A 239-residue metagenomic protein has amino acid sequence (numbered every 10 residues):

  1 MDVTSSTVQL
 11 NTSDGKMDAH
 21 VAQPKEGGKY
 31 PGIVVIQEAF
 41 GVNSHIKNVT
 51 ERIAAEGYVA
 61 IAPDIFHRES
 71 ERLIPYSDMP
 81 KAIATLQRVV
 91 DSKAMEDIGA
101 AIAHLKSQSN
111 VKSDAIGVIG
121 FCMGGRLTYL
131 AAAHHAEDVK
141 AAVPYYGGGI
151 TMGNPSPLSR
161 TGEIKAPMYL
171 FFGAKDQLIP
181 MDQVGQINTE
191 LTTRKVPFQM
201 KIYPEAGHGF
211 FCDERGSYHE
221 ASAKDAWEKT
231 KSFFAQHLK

Functional and structural regions predicted by a protein language model:
M1-K239: N-terminal cap/leader regions of alpha/beta-hydrolase-fold enzymes, predominantly small-molecule hydrolases
